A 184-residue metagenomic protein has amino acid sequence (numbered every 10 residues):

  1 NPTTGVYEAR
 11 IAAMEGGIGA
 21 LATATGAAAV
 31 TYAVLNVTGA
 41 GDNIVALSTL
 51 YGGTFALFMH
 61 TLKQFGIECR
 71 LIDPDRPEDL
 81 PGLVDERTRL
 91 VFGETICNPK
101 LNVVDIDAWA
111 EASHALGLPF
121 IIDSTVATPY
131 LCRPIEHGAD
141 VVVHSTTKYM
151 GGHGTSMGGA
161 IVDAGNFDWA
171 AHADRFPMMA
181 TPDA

Functional and structural regions predicted by a protein language model:
N1-A9, A13, I18: A glycine-/small-polar-enriched, mobile loop at the entrance of the PLP active site in fold-type I
A20-A184: Conserved PLP-enzyme active-site core in the AAT-like
